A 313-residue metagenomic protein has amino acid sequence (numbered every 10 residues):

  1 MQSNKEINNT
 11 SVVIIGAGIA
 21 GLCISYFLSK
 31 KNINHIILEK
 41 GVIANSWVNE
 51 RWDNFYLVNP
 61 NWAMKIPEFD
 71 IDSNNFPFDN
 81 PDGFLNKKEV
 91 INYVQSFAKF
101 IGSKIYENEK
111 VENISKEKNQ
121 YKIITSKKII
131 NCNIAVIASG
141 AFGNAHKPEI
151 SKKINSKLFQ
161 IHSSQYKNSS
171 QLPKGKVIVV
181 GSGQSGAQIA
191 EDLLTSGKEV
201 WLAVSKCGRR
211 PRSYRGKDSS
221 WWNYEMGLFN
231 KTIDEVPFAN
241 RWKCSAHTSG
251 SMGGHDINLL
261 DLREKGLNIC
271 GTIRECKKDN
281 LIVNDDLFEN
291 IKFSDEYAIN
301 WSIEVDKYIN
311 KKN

Functional and structural regions predicted by a protein language model:
M1-V12, C23-N34, E264-K265, C270-N313: Rossmann-like nucleotide/phosphate-binding core characteristic of flavoprotein oxidoreductases
Q2, I7-V13, W47, F100-P173: FAD-binding core/adjacent interface of flavoenzyme oxidoreductases
N9-I37, I178-T195: N-terminal Rossmann-like FAD-binding beta1-loop-alpha1 element of flavoenzymes
A20, V42-I43, F142, S185 (+1 more regions): Conserved Rossmann-like nucleotide-cofactor binding loop
N34, K104, E199-V200, N268: Residue-level detector of anion-binding/catalytic polar loops
L38, N45-I91, A203-R263, C270-I291 (+1 more regions): Glycine-rich active-site loop/strand segments that organize a redox cofactor
N80-N144, D261, G266, C276-I291: Feature captures the FAD/FMN-dependent oxidoreductase FAD-binding
N86-E89, S139-G197, L202, L262: Glycine-rich dinucleotide-binding loop and its adjacent helix/turn
